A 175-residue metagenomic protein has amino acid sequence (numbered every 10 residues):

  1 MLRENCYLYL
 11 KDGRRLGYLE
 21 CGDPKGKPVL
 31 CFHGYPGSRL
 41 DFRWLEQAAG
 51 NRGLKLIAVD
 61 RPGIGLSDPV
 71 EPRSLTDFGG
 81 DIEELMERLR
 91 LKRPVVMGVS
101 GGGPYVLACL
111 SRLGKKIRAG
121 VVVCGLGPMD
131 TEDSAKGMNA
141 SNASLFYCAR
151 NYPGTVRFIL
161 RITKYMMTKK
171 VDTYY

Functional and structural regions predicted by a protein language model:
M1-Y7, L19: An N-terminal hydrophobic leader/cap segment in hydrolases
R14-L66: Conserved HGGG/HGGXW glycine-rich cap/lid loop of the alpha/beta-hydrolase fold
P62-D77: Cap/lid segment of the alpha/beta-hydrolase catalytic domain
D77-V95: Conserved acidic catalytic loop of the alpha/beta-hydrolase fold
V96-G98, V123: Short beta-strand immediately N-terminal to the catalytic nucleophile in serine-hydrolase-like folds
G98-G102, V106: Gly/Ala-rich beta-loop-alpha elbow adjacent to hydrolase catalytic centers
A108-R112: Active-site signature of alpha/beta-hydrolase-fold catalytic machinery across serine- and Asp/Cys-nucleophile hydrolases
K116-Y175: Alpha/beta-hydrolase-fold enzymes
